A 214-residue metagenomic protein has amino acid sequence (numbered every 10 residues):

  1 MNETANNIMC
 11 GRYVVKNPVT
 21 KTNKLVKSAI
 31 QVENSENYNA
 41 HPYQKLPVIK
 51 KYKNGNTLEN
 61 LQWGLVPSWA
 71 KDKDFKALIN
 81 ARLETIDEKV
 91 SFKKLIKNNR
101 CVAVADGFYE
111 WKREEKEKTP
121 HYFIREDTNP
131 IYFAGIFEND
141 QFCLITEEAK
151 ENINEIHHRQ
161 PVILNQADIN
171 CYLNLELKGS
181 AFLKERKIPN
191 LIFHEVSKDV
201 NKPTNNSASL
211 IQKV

Functional and structural regions predicted by a protein language model:
M1-V214: Short linear sequence motif anchored by a di-proline
